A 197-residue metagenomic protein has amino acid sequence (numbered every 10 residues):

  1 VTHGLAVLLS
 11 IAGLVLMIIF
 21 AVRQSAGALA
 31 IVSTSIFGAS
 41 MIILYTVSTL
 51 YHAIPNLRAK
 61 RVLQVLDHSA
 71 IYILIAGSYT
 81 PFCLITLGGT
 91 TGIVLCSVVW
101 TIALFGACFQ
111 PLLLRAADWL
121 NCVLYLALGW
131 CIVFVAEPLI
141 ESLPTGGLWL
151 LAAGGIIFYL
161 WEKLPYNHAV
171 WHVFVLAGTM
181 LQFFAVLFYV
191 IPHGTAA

Functional and structural regions predicted by a protein language model:
V1-A197: Multi-pass alpha-helical transmembrane bundles in non-GPCR membrane proteins that perform intramembrane catalysis
